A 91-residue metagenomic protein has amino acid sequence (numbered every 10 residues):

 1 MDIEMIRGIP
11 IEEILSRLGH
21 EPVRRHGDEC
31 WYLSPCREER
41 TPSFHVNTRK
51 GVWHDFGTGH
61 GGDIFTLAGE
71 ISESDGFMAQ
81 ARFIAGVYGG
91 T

Functional and structural regions predicted by a protein language model:
M1-T91: N-terminal structured subdomain of primase-like DNA metabolism proteins
